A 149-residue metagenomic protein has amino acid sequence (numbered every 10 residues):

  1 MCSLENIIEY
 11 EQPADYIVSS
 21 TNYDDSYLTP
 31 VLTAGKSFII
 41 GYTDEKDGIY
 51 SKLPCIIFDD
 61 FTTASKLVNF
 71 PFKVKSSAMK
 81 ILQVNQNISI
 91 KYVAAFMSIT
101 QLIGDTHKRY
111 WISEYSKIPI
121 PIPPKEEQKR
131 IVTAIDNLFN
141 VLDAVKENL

Functional and structural regions predicted by a protein language model:
M1-D15, D25-S37, K125-L149: Non-catalytic DNA-recognition/assembly elements of restriction-modification systems
S3-L4, I49, I56, F61-I122 (+1 more regions): Basic, amphipathic alpha-helical recognition segments used for DNA target recognition
E5-L53, A64, F70, V74-S77: Sequence-specific dsDNA recognition surfaces
N22-S26, Y50, W111, Y115 (+1 more regions): Residue-level signal for alpha-helical context at structural boundaries
I40, K91, K129: Alpha-helical elements of the RecA-like P-loop NTPase motor core of helicases
C55-I56, V132: Short linear motifs centered on Gly/Pro in flexible linkers and helix caps
